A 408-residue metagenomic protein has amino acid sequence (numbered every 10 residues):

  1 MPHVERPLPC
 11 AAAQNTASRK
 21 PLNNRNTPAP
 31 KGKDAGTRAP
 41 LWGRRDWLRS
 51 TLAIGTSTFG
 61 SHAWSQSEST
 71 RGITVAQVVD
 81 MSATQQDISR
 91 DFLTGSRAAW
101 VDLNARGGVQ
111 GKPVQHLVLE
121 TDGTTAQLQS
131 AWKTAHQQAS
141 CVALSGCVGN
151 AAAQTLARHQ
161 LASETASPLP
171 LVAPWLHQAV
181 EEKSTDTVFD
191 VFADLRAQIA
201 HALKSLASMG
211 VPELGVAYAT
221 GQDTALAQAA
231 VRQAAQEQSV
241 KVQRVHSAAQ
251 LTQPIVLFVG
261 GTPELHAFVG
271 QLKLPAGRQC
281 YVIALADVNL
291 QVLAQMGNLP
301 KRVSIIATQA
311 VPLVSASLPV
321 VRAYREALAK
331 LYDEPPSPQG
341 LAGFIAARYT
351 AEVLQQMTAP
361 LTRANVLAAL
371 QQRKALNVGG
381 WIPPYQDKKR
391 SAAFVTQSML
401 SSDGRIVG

Functional and structural regions predicted by a protein language model:
M1-W42, D46, T51-S57: N-terminal secretory signal peptides
T70-R97, L119-T125, P335-G340: Extracytoplasmic "Venus flytrap"
D87-F92, G107-E181, P263-H266: Beta-alpha junction/loop-to-helix N-cap segments that form part of ligand/metal-binding clefts
L128, D190-G215, L265, L313-R322 (+2 more regions): Hydrophobic alpha-helical segments within soluble ligand-binding/sensing domains
C141-Q238, Y281-L299: Extracytoplasmic ligand/sensor domains, especially the bilobed periplasmic-binding protein
Q271-F344: Extracellular/periplasmic periplasmic-binding protein-like sensory domains
E326-L341, A351-G408: Segments of small-molecule ligand-sensing domains
